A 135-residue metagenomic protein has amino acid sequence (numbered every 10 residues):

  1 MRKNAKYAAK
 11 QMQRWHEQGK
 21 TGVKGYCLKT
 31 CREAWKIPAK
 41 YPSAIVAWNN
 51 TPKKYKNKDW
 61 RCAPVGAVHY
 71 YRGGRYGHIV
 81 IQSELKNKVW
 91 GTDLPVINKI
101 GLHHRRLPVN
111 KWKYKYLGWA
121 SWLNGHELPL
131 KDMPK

Functional and structural regions predicted by a protein language model:
M1-S43, N49-P52: N-terminal capping segments
A9, Q13-E17, Q82-K135: Aromatic- and glycine-rich peptidoglycan recognition patches
K29, W35-S43, W48-P52, N57 (+2 more regions): Cysteine-nucleophile amide-bond enzymes
K40-H103, V109: ...with weaker cross-activation on analogous glycine-rich loops/strands in unrelated enzymes
